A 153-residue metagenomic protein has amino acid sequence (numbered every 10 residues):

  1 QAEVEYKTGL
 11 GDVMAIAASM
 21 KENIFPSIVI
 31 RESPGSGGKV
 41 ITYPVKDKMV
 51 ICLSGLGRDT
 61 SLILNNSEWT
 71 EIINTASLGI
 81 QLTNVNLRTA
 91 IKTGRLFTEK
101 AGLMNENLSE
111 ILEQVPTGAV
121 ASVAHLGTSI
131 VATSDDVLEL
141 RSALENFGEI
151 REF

Functional and structural regions predicted by a protein language model:
A2-S109, E113, D135-E139, L144-F153: ATP-dependent small-molecule kinase catalytic core of the GHMP/sugar-kinase superfamily and closely related
V50, V120, I130: Conserved active-site beta-strand-loop modules that form the wall/rim of enzyme catalytic pockets and either contain
N86-R88, T117-A124: Short, flexible, solvent-exposed loop/turn segments with mixed acidic/basic and small polar residues
A124-S134: Short cationic amphipathic helices and targeting signals
